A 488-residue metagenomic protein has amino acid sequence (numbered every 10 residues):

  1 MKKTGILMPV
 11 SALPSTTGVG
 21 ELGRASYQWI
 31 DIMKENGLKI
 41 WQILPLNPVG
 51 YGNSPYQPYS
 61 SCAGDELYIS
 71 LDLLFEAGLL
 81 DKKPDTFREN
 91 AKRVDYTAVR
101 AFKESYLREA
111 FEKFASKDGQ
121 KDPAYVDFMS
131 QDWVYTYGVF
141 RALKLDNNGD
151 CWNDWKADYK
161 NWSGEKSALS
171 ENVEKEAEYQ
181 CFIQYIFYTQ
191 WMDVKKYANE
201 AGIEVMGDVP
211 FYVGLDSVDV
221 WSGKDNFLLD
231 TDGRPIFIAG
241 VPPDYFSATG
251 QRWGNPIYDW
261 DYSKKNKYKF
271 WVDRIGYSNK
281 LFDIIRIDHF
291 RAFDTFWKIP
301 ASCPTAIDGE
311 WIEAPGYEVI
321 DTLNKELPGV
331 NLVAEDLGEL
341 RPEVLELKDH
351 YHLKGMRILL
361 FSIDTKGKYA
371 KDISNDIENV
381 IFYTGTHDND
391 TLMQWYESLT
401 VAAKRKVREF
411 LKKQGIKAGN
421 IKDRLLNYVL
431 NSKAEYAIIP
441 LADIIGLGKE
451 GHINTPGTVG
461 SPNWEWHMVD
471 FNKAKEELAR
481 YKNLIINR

Functional and structural regions predicted by a protein language model:
M1-D31, E35-G37: Mature N-terminal, pre-catalytic/accessory segment of carbohydrate-active enzymes
P9, S15, N53-Y188, V213-I438 (+2 more regions): Alpha-amylase-like alpha-glycosidases and glucanotransferases acting on alpha-linked glucans and related
R24-V49, K280-F282, V429-N431: Catalytic domains of carbohydrate-active enzymes, especially glycoside hydrolases
K34, W191-A201, N324, K348-D349: Surface-exposed amphipathic alpha-helices with a cationic face
L38-P45, A198, E204-P210, S278-A292: Short acidic catalytic loops
Q180, Q184-V213: Conserved, well-ordered alpha-helix/loop/beta-strand core segments that scaffold catalytic motifs
L478-R488: C-terminal accessory segments of extracellular proteins
